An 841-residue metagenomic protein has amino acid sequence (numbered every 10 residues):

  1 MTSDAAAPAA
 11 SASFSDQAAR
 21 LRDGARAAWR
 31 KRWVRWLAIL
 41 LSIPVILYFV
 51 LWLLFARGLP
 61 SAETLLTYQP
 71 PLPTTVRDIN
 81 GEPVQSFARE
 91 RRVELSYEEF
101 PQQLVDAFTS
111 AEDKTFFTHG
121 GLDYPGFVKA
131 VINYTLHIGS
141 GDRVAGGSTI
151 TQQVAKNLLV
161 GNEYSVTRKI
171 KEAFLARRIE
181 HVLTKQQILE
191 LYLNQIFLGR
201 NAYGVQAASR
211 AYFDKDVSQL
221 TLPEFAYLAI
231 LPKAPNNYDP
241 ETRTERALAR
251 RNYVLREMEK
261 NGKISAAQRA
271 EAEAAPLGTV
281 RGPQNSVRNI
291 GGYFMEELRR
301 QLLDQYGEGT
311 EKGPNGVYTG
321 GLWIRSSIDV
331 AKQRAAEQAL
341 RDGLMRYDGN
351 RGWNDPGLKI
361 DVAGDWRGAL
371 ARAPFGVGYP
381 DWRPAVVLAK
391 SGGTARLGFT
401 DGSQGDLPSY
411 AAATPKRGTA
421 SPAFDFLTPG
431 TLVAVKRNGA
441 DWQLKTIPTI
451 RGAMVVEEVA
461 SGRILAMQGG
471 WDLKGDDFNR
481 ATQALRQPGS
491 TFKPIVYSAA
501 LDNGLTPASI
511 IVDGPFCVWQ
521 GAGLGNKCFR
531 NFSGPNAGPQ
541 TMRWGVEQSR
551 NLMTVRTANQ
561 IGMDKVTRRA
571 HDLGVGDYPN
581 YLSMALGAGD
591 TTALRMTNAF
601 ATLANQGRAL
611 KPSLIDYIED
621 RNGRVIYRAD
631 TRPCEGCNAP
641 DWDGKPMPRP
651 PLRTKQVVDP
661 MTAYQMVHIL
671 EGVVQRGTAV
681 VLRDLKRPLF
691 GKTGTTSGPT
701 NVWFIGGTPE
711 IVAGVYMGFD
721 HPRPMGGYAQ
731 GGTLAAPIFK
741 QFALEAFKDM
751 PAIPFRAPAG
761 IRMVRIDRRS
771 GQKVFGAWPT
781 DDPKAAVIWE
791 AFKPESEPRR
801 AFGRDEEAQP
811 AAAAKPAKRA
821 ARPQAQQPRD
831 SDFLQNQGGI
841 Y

Functional and structural regions predicted by a protein language model:
M1-R77, T115: N-terminal type II signal-anchor transmembrane helix that functions as the membrane-insertion/stop-transfer segment
M1-S3, E63, R281-V287, G320 (+10 more regions): Soluble, non-transmembrane domains of envelope/secretory-pathway proteins that act on or interact with carbohydrate
Y48-F49, L53, G141-T400, T557 (+5 more regions): Non-catalytic, structured segments within soluble enzyme domains
P73-I79, F100, L220, R383-F399 (+3 more regions): A short, well-structured edge-of-sheet supersecondary motif
F108, M258, A336, G392 (+7 more regions): Active-site SXXK
F117-F127, Y203-Q206, S265-R269, F478 (+4 more regions): Short, well-structured active-site flanking segments
H137-Y164, S218, P283-I290, A460-R463 (+5 more regions): Conserved catalytic neighborhood of penicillin-recognizing serine enzymes
G292-G316, M454-Q487, S498-A499, A604 (+5 more regions): Active-site beta-strand/loop architecture of penicillin-binding DD-peptidases
